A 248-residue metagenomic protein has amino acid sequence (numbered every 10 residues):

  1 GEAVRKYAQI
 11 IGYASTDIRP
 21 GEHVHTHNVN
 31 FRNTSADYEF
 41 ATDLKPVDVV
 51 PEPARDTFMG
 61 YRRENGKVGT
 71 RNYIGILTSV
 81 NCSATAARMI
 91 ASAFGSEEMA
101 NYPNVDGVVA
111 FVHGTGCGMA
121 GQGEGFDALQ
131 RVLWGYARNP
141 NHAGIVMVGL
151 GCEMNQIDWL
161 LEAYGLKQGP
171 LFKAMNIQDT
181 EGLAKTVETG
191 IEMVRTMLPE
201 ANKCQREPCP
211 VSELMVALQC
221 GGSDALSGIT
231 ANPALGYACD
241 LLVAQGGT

Functional and structural regions predicted by a protein language model:
G1-T248: Metallocofactor- and cofactor-centric catalytic cores in central/energy metabolism, strongly enriched
